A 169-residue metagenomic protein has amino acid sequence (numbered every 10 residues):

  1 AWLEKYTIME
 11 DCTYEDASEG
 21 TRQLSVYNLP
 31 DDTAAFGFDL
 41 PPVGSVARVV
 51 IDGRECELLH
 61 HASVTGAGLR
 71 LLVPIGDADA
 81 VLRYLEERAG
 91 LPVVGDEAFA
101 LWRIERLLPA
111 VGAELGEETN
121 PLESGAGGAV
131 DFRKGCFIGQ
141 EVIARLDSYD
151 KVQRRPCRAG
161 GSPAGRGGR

Functional and structural regions predicted by a protein language model:
A1-R169: Basic, glycine/lysine-rich polyanion-binding surfaces/domains
